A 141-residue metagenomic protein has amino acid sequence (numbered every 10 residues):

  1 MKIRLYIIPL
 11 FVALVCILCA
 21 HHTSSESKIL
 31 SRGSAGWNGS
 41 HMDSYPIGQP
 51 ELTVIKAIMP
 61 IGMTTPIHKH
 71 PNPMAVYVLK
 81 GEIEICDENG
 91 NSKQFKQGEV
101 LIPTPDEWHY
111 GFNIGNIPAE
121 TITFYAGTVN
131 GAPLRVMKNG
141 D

Functional and structural regions predicted by a protein language model:
I3-P9, V15-E51, I102, V136-D141: A short, N-terminal "cap"/entry segment at the start of jelly-roll beta-barrel domains of the cupin/DSBH fold
I47-P50, G62-A75: A short beta-loop-beta micro-motif enriched in histidine and acidic residues
Q49-V54, P60, D106, N116-A119: Extracytoplasmic
M59, N89-D106: Short acidic-glycine-tyrosine-enriched beta hairpin
T64-H70, D87, Q94, F112-I114: Short histidine-centered beta-strand/loop micro-motifs that create catalytic or ligand/metal-coordination sites
T64-T65, E84, L101, P105-F112: Histidine-centered metal-chelating micro-motifs
N72-N89, E99: Glycine- and acidic-residue-biased ligand/ion/polar-headgroup-sensing regions
P105-G131: Ligand-binding loop in jelly-roll beta-barrel domains
